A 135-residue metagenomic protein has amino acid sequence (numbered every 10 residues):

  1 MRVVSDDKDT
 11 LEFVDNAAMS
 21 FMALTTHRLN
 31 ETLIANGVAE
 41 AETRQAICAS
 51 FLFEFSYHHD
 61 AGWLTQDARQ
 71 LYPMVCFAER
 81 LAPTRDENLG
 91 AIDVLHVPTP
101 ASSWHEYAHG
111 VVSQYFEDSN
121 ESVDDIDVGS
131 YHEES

Functional and structural regions predicted by a protein language model:
M1-T43, T65, R69: N-terminal low-complexity, intrinsically disordered segments
F21, L29-T32, N36, F51 (+3 more regions): Short, flexible helical or helix-coil boundary motifs
A39-H58: Mature extracytoplasmic domains of secretory-pathway proteins
L64-S135: Amphipathic alpha-helical binding modules
